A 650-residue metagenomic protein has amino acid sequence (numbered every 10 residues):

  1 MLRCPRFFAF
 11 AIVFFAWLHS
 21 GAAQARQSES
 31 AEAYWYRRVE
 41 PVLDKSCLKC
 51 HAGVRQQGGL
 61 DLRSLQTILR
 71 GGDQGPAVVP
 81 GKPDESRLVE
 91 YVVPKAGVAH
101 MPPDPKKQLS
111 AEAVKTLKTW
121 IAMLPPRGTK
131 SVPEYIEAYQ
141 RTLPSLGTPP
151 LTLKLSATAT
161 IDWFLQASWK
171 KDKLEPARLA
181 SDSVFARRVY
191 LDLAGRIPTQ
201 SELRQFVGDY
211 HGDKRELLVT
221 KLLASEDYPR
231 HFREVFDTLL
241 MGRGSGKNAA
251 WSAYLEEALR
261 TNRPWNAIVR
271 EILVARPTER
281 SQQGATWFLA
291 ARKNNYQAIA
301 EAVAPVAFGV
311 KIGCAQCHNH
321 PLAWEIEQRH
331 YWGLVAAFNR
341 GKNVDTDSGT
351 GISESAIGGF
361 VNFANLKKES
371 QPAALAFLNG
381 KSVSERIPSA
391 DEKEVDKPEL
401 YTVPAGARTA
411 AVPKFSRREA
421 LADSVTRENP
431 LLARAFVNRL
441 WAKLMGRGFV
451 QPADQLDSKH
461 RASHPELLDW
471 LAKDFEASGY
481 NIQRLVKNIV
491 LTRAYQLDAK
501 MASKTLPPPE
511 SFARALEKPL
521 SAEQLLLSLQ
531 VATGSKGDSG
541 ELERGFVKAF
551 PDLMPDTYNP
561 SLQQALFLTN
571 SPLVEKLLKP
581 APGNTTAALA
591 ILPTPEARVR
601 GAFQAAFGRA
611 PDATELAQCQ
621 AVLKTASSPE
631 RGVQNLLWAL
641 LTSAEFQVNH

Functional and structural regions predicted by a protein language model:
F8-H19: Bacterial N-terminal signal peptides
Q24-K118, P126-D162, Q166-A167, S183-R188 (+7 more regions): Solvent-exposed helix-loop boundary motif
L43, H51, I121-P125, L273 (+3 more regions): Protein kinase-like catalytic domain
C50-Q56, A122, Q316-L322: Detector for the c-type heme attachment site
G75-A77, P102-P105, E301, A515-L516 (+1 more regions): Active-site rim elements
L155-D227, F232, L240-K536, D556 (+3 more regions): Primarily short, surface-exposed interaction patches in extracytoplasmic proteins
Q530-T569, E575, K579: Long, His/Glu/Asp-enriched segments that create or flank divalent metal/ion-associated functional microenvironments
